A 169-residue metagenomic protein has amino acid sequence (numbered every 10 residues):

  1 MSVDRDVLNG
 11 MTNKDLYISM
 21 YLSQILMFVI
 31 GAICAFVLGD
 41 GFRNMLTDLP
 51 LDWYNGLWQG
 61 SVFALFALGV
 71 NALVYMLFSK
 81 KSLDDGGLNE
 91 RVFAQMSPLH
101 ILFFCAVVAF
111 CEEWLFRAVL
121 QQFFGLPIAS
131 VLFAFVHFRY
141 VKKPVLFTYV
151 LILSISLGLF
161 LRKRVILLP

Functional and structural regions predicted by a protein language model:
M1-K14: Short, Lys/Arg-rich, polar N-terminal cytosolic tail immediately upstream of the first transmembrane signal-anchor
V3-D4, I30, E90-F93: Short secondary-structure boundary micro-motifs
M11, D15, S19-M20, L161-L168: Charged interaction patches that mediate protein-protein contacts
K14, S19-I25, V37-V108: Juxtamembrane helix-loop-helix connectors linking adjacent transmembrane helices in multi-pass membrane enzymes
L26-G31, F63-N71, E112, A129 (+1 more regions): Alpha-helical transmembrane segments of multipass membrane proteins
F28, L38, K143-P144: Residues in flexible loops and secondary-structure boundaries
A32-F36, F138: Membrane-embedded alpha-helical segments of multi-pass transporters/permeases
K81, F93-P169: Transmembrane helix-loop-helix hairpins at the membrane interface of multi-pass integral membrane proteins
